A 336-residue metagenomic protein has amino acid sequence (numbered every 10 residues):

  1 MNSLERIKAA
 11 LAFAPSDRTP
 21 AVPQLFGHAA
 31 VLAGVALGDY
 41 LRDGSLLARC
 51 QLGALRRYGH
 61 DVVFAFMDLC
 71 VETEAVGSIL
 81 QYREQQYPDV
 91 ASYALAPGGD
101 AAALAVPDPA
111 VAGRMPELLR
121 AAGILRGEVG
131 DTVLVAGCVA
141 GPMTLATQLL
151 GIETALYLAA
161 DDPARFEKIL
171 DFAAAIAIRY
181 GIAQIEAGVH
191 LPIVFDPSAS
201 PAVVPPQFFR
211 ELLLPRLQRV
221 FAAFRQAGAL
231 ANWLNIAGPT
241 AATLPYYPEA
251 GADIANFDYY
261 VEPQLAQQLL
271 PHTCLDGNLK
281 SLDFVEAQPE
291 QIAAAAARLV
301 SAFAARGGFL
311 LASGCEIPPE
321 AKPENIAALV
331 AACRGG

Functional and structural regions predicted by a protein language model:
M1-A29, A36-L37, D61, P109-G336: Active-site loop segments of alpha/beta catalytic cores
A29-G59: Active-site-flanking structural segment that lines cofactor/substrate pockets
A33-G38, C70-Q85: Glycine-rich loop at the start of a catalytic domain that most often binds anionic cofactors/ligands
L47, E72-E74, V90, A94 (+3 more regions): Alpha-helix termini
Y58-C70: Membrane helical hairpin/interfacial module
L69-E72, Y87-P88, P142-T144: A short acidic, glycine/proline-enriched capping/turn motif at secondary-structure boundaries, especially helix N-cap
I79-Q86, V90-L95, T147-L156, L270: Short, flexible, mixed-charge acidic loops at enzyme active sites
Q85-R126: A gly/proline- and charged-residue-enriched helix-loop-helix capping module
